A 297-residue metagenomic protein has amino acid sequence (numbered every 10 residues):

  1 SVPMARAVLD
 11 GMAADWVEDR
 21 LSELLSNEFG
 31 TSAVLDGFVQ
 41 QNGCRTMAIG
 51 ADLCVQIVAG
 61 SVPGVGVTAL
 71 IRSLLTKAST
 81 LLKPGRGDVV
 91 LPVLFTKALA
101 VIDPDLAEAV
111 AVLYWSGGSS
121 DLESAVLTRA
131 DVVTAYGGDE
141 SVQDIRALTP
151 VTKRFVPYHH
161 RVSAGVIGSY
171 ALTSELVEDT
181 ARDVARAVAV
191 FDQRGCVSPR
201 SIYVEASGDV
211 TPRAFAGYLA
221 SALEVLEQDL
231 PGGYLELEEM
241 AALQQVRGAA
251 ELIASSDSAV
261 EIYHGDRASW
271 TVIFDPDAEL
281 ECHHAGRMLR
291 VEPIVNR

Functional and structural regions predicted by a protein language model:
S1, T180, V210-P212: Alpha/beta-hydrolase fold active-site neighborhood
S1-A51: N-terminal Rossmann-like NAD(P)+-binding subdomain of aldehyde/semialdehyde dehydrogenases
S26-N27, V39-V58, W115-R129, A268-H283: Donor nucleotide-activated moiety binding/catalytic core segment of transferases that use nucleotide-activated donors
N42-K97: Substrate-binding/gating loop at the entrance of the active-site cleft, primarily in PLP-dependent aminotransferase-like
L70-R72, P150-V151, G217-S221: Short, solvent-exposed amphipathic alpha-helical segments in soluble enzyme and RNA/protein-processing domains
P92-F95, L99, I145, L219: Hydrophobic packing residues within well-ordered alpha-helices of enzyme cores
D103-G208: Conserved NAD(P)+-binding/catalytic subdomain of aldehyde/semialdehyde dehydrogenases
D192-P199, Y203-R297: NAD(P)-dependent aldehyde/semialdehyde dehydrogenase
